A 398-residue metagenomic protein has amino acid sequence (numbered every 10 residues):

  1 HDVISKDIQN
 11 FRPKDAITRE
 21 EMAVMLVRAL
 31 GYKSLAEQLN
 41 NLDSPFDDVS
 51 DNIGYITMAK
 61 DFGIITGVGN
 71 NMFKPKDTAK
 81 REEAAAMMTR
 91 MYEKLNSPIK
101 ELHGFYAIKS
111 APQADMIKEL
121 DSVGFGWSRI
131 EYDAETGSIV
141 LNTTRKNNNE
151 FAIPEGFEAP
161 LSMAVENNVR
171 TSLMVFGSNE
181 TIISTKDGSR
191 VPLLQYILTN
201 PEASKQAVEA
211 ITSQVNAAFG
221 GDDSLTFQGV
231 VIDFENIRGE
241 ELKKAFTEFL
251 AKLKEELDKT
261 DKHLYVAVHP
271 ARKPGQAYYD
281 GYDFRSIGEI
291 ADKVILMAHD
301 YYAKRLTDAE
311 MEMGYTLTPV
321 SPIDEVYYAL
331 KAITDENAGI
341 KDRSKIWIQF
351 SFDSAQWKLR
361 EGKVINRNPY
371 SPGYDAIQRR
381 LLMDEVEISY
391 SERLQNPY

Functional and structural regions predicted by a protein language model:
H1-E20, L26-G54, I65-E82, R90-A111 (+1 more regions): Feature responds to low-complexity, polar/acidic, surface-exposed segments characteristic of secreted/exported proteins
S5, F73, I108-A111, S128-Y132 (+5 more regions): Solvent-exposed loop/turn segments at secondary-structure junctions within structured extracellular/periplasmic domains
P98-E209: Glycan-recognition patch characteristic of GH18 chitinases/ENGases and related GlcNAc/peptidoglycan-binding proteins
L102-Y106, D121-F125, T171-V175, V230-I232 (+3 more regions): Hydrophobic faces of well-ordered beta-strands that scaffold small-molecule active sites in alpha/beta enzyme cores
P112, T199-V230, F249-K252, E256 (+1 more regions): An active-site-proximal structural segment forming one wall of the substrate-binding cleft that immediately precedes
Y132-E155, K243-L381: Substrate-binding surface in catalytic domains of secreted glycosidases
V208-A245, I295-T307: Active-site groove signature of glycoside hydrolases
P372-Y398: Hydrophobic, secondary-structure "cap" segments at the distal end of domains
